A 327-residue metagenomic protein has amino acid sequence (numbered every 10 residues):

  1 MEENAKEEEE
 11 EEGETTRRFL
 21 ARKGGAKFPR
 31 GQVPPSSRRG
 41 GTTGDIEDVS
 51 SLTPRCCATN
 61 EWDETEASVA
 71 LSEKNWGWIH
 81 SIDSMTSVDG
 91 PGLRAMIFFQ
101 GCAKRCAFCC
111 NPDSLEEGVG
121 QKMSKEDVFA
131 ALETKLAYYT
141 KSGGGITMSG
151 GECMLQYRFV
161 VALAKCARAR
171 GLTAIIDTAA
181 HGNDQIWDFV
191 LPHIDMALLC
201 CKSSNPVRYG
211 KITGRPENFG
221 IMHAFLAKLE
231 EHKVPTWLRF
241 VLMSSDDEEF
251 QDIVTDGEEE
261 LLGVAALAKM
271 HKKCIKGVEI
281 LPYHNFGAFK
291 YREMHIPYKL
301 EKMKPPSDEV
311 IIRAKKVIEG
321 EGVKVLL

Functional and structural regions predicted by a protein language model:
M1-E7, G13-G77, S81-T86, L242-L327: Auxiliary Fe-S-binding modules of radical SAM enzymes
V49, P54-A58, C102-R105, C109-D113: Cysteine-cluster motifs in flexible loop/terminal segments that predominantly coordinate metals
L71-S72, V88-G90, T140, V190: Solvent-exposed alpha-helices and their adjacent loops that cap or buttress functional pockets in soluble metabolic
N75-F108: N-terminal pre-triad scaffold of radical SAM enzymes
P112-I146: Conserved alpha-helical substructure of the radical SAM core
L115-G118, N205-I212, K290, P297: A short acidic, helix-capping loop that chelates divalent metal ions and anchors anionic groups
E133-F286: Conserved AdoMet/S-adenosylmethionine-binding subsite of the radical SAM
